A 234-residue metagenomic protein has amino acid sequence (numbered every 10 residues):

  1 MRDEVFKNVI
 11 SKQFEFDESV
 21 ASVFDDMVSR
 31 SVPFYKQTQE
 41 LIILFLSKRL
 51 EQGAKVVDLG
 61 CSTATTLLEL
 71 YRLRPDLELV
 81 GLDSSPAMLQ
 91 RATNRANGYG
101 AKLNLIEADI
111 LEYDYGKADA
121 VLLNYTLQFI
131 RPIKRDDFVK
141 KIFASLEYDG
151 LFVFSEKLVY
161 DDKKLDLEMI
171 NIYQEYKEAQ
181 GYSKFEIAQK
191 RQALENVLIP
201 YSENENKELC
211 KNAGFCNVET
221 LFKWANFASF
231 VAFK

Functional and structural regions predicted by a protein language model:
M1-V23: N-terminal, positively charged/glycine-rich alpha-helical extensions of SAM-dependent methyltransferases
F34-Q52: Conserved alpha-helix/loop element of class I SAM-dependent methyltransferases that forms part of the SAM/SAH-binding
V57, A64-E112: Class I SAM-dependent methyltransferase SAM/SAH-binding core
L122: A conserved beta-strand element that flanks and buttresses the S-adenosyl-L-methionine
D136-Y148: A short glycine-rich, Lys/Arg-flanked "PGG" loop and its adjoining helix->strand segment in the class I
D149-K157: Conserved beta-strand signature within the Rossmann-like core of class I S-adenosyl-L-methionine
K157-K211: C-terminal alpha-helical "lid/dimerization" subdomain adjacent to the S-adenosyl-L-methionine
C216-K234: Core SAM-dependent methyltransferase catalytic element
